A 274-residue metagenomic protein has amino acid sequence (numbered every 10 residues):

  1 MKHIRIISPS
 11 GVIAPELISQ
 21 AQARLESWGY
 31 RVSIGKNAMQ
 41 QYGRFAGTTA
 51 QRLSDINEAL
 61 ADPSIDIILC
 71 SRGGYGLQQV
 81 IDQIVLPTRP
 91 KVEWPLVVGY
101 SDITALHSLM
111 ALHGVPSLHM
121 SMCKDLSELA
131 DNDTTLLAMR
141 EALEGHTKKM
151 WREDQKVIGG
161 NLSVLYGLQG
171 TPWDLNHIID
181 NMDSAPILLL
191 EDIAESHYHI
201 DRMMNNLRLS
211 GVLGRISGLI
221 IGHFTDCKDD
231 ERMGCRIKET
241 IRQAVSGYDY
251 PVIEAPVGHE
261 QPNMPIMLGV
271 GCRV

Functional and structural regions predicted by a protein language model:
M1-S64: ATP/NTP phosphate-donor binding region
I13-L17, K156-E195: Conserved beta-alpha junction segments in alpha/beta enzyme cores
T49-S54, R202-L207, M233-T240: Charged helix-capping and loop-helix junction motifs
G74-V92: Short Gly/Thr/Asp-enriched flexible loops that form oxyanion-binding sites at enzyme active sites
L86-L109, P116-M122, G247-V252: Short, acidic/small-residue loops that bind anionic groups at enzyme active sites
G114-W173: Conserved anion/nucleotide-ligand pocket segment
H177-M233: Internal helical hairpin/lid segments
I221-V274: ATP/nucleoside-binding phosphotransfer catalytic cores, i.e., glycine-rich phosphate-binding loops
